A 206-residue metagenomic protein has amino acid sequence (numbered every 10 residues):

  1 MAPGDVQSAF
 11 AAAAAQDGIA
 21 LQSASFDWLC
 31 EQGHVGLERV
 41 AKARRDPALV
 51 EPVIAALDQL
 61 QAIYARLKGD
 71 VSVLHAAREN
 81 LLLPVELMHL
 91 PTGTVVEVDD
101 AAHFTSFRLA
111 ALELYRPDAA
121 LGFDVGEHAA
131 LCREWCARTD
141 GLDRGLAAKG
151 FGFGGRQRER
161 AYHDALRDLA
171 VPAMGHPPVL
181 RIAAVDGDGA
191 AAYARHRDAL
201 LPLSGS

Functional and structural regions predicted by a protein language model:
M1-S206: Nucleic-acid endo/exonuclease domains
